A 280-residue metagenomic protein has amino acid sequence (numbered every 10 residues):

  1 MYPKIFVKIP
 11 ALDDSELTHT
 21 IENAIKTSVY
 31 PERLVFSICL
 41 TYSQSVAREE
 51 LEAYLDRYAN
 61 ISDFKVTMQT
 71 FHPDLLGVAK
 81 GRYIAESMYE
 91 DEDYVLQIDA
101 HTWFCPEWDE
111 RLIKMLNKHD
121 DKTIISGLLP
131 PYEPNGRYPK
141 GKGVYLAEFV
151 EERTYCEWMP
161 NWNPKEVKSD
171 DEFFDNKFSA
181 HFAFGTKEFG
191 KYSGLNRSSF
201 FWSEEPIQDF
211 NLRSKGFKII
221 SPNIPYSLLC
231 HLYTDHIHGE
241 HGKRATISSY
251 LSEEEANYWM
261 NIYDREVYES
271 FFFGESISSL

Functional and structural regions predicted by a protein language model:
M1-F6, I61-F64: A short, charged/proline- and glycine-enriched loop that marks the coil->beta-strand transition at the N-terminal
I5-D14, T27, C39-T41: A conserved hydrophobic helix/loop-capping motif in glycosyltransferases and polysaccharide synthases
L17, Y30-P31, I38-A53: A conserved acidic beta->alpha catalytic loop
I21-I25, A53-Y54, K80-A85, D170 (+1 more regions): Eukaryotic intrinsically disordered and solvent-exposed regulatory patches
N23-R33: Short, acidic, metal-binding catalytic loop of nucleotide-sugar glycosyltransferases
V46-D93: Active-site-proximal specificity loops/subdomain of glycosyltransferases
H72-D74, A79-R82, E86-S87, Y94-I98 (+2 more regions): Conserved catalytic core of nucleotide-sugar-dependent glycosyltransferases
P134, G141-F149, R153-T154, M159-S179 (+2 more regions): C-terminal catalytic/acceptor-binding lobe
